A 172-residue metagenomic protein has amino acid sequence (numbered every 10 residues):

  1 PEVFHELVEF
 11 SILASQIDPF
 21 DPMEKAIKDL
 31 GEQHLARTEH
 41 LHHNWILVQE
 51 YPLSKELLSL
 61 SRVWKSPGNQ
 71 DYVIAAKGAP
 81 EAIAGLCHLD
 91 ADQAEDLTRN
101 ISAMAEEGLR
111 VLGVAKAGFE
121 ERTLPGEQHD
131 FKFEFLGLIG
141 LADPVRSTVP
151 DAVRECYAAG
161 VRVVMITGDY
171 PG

Functional and structural regions predicted by a protein language model:
P1-F135, L141, R154-E155, R162-G172: Cytosolic catalytic regions of ATP/NTP-dependent phosphoryl-transfer enzymes
V145-E155: The conserved cystathionine-beta-synthase
